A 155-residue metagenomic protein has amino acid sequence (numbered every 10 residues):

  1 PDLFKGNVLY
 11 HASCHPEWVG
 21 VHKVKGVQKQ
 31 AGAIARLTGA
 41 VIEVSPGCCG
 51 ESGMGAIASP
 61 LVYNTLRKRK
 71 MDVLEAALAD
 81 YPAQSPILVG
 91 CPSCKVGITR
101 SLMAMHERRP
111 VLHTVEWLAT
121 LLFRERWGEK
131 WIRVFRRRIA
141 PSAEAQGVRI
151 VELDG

Functional and structural regions predicted by a protein language model:
P1-G155: Iron-sulfur cluster-binding electron-transfer modules in prokaryotic oxidoreductases
